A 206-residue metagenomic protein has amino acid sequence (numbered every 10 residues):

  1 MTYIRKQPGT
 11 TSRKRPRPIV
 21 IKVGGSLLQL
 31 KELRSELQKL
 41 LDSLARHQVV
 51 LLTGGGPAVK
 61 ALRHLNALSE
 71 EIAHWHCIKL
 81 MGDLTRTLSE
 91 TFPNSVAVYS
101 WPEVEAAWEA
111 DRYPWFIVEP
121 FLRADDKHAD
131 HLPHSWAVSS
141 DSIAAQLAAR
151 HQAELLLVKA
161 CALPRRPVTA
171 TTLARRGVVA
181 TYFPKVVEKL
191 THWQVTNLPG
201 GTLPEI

Functional and structural regions predicted by a protein language model:
M1-V50: N-terminal glycine-/serine-/threonine-rich phosphate-binding loop
I21, L51-G54, L88, A148 (+1 more regions): Buried hydrophobic positions in well-ordered alpha/beta secondary-structure cores of metabolic enzymes
K22-G24, L52-T53, F116-E119, L157-K159: Short beta-strand segments
S26, G54-P57, K159-P164, L198-T202: Short, ordered loop/turn segments at secondary-structure junctions
H47-V59: Glycine/small-residue-rich interface belts in oligomeric ring/scaffold proteins and their assembly partners
R63-H151, A174-R175: Ligand-binding beta-strand-loop-alpha-helix segment within the catalytic cores of soluble metabolic enzymes
E105, R112, S142-A145, V168-I206: Polyanion-binding loop/helix "lid" in catalytic or ligand-binding cores
R150-V168: Glycine-rich phosphate/pyrophosphate-binding loops and their adjacent beta-strand/loop elements at enzyme active sites
